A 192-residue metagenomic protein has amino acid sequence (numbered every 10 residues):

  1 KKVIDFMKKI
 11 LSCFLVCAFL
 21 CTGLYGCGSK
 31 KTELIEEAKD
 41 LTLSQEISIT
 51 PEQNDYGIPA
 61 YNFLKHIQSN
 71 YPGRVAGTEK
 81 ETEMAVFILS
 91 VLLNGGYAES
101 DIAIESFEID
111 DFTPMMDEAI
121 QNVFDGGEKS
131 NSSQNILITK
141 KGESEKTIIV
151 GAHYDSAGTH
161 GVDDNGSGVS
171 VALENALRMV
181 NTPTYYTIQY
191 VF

Functional and structural regions predicted by a protein language model:
K1-F6: Short, Lys/Arg-enriched N-terminal segments with co-localized hydrophobic residues within the first ~10-30 amino acids
K8-V16: Sec-dependent signal peptide recognition, specifically the positively charged N-region followed immediately by
L24-G26: C-terminal motif of bacterial Sec signal peptides marking the signal peptidase cleavage site
S29, E33-A85, L89, G95 (+1 more regions): N-terminal capping segment at the start of a domain
H66-T139: A non-catalytic alpha/beta surface segment that caps or lines the substrate-entry region of metallo-dependent hydrolase
I138, V150-F192: Alpha-helical metal-binding/catalytic segments enriched in His/Glu/Asp
G142-T147: Proline/glycine-enriched tight loop/beta-turn segments at coil->beta junctions that connect or precede beta-strands
